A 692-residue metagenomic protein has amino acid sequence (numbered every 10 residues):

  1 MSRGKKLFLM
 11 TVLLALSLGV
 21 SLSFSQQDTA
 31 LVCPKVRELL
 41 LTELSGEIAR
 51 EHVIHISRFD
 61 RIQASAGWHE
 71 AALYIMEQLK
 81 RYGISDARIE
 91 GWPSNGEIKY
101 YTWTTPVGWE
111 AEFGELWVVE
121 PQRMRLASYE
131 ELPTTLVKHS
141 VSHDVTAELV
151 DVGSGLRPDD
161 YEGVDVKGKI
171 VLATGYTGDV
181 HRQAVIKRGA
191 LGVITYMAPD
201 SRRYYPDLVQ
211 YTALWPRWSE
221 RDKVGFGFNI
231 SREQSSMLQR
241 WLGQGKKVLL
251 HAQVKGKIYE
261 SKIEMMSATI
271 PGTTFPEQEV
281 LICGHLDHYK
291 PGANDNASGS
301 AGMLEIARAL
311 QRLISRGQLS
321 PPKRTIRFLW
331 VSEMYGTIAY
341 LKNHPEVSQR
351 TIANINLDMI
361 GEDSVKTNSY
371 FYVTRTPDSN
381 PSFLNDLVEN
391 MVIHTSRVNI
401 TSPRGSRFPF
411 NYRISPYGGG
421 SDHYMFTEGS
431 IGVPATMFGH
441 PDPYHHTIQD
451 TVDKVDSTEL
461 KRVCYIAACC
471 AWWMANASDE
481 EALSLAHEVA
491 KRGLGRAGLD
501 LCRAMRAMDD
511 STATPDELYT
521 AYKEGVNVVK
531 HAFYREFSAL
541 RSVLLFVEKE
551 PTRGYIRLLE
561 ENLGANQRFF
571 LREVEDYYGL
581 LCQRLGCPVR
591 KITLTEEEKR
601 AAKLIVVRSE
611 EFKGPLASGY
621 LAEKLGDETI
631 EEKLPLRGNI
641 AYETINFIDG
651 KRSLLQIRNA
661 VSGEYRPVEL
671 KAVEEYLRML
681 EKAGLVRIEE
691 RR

Functional and structural regions predicted by a protein language model:
M10-G19: Bacterial N-terminal signal peptides
Q26-K35, T42, G46, I54-K167: Noncatalytic luminal/extracellular "stalk/propeptide" segments of secretory-pathway proteins
V32, W109, E131-D160, L214-N294 (+2 more regions): Soluble metallo-hydrolase cores and metallopeptidase-like ectodomains found primarily in the secretory/periplasmic
E51, A309-A339, V347, L357: Short helix-loop-beta-strand segments that form the rim/entrance of peptidase-like active sites
I54, A66, A127-F226, D295 (+3 more regions): Extracellular/luminal Protease-associated
L126-A127, G227-F228, S235-S236, F275 (+8 more regions): Metal-dependent peptidase/peptidase-like ectodomains
R324, P443-L499, E560-E561, R568 (+2 more regions): His/Asp/Glu-rich mid-to-C-terminal helical/loop segments that flank catalytic regions of hydrolases
I645-Q656: Short capping segments at the starts of secondary-structure elements
